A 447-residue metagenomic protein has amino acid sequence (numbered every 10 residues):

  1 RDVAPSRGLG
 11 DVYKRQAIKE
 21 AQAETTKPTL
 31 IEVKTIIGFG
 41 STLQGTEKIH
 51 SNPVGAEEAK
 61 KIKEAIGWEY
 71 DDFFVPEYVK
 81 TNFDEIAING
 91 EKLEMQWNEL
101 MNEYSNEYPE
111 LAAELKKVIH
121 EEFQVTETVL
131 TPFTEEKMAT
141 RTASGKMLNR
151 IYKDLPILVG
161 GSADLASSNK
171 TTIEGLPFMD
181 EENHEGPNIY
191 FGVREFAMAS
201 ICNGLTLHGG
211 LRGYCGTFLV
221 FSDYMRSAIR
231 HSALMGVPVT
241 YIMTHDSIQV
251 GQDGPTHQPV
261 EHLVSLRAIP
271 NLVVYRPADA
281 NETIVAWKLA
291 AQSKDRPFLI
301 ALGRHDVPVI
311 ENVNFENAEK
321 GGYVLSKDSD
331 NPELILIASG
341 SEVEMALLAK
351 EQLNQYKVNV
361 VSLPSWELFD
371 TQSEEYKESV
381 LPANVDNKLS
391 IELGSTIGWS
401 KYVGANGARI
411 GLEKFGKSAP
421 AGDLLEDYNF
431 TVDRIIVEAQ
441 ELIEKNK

Functional and structural regions predicted by a protein language model:
R1, T81, E85-A301, D306 (+1 more regions): Thiamine diphosphate
D2-L9, Y13: Single conserved hydrophobic/aromatic residue that forms the stacking wall/gate of nucleotide- or nucleobase-binding
D11-G45, I62, R267-V313, D386-N387 (+1 more regions): Structural signature of the thiamine diphosphate
K14-E103, E107, D306-V324, S395-V403 (+2 more regions): Glycine/aspartate-rich loop-and-adjacent alpha/beta segment that forms the canonical ThDP
A17, T42-V54, H184-N188, H245-G254 (+4 more regions): Short beta-alpha connecting loops at secondary-structure transitions that line or flank enzyme active sites
E32-K34, I242-T244, P277, L299-G303 (+3 more regions): Short beta-strand segments
K294-R296, A318-G322, D328-P364: Long hydrophobic segments that form regular secondary structure
Q352, Y356-D386: Active-site rim loops that border cofactor/substrate pockets in soluble metabolic enzymes
